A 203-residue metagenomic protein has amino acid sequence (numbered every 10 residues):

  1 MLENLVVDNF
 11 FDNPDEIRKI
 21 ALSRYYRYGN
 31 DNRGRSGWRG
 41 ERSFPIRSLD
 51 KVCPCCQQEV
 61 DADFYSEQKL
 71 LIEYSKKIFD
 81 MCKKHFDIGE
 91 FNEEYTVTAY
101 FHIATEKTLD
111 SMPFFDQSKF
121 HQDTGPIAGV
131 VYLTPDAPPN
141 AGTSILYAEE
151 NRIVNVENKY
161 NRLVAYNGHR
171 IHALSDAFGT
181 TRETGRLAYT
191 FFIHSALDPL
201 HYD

Functional and structural regions predicted by a protein language model:
M1-S118: Non-heme Fe(II)/2-oxoglutarate
T105-D203: Catalytic core of non-heme Fe(II) oxygenases with the double-stranded beta-helix
